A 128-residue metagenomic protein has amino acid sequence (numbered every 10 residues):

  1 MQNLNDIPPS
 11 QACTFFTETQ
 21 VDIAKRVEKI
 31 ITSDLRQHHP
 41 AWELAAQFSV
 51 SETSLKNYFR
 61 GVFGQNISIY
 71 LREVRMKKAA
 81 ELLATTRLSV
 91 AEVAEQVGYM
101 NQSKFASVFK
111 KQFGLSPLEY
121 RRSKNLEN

Functional and structural regions predicted by a protein language model:
M1-C13: An amphipathic alpha-helical interaction segment
S10-H39, A45, R72-L88: A short, Lys/Arg-enriched amphipathic alpha-helix from helix-turn-helix/homeodomain DNA-binding modules
R26, H38-L71, Q96-E119: Basic/polar phosphate-binding segments, predominantly the helix-turn-helix DNA-binding elements of transcriptional
L71-A80, E119-N128: Short, basic, alpha-helical segments at the C-terminal edge of helix-turn-helix-like DNA-binding modules
L83, E95-Q96: Active-site pocket scaffolds in enzymes
L88-S89, K104: Residue-level recognition of oxygen-bearing side chains
V90-A94: Hydrophobic positions on the alpha-helical face of helix-turn-helix-like DNA-binding modules
